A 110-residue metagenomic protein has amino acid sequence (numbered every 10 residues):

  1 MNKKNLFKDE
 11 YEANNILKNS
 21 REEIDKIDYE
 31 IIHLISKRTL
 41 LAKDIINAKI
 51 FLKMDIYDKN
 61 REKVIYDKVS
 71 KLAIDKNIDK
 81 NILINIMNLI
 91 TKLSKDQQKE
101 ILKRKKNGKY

Functional and structural regions predicted by a protein language model:
M1-Y110: Domain-level signature for soluble enzymes in the chorismate/prephenate branch of the shikimate pathway
